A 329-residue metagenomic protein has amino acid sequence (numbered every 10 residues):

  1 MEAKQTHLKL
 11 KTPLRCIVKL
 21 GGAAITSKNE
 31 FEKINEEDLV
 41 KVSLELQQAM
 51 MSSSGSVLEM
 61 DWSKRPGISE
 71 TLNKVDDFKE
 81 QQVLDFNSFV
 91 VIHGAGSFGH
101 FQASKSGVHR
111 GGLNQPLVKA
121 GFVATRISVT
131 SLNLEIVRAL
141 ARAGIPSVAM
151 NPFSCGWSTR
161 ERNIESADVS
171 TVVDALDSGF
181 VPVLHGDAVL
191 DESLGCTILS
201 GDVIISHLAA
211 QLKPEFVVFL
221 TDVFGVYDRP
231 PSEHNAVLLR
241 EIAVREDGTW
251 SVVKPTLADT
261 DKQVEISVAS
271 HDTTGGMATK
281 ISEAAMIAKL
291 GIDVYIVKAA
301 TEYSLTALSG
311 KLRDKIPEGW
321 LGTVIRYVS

Functional and structural regions predicted by a protein language model:
M1-V90: N-terminal glycine-/serine-/threonine-rich phosphate-binding loop
R15-K19, V90-I92, V181-H185, V218-L220: Structural motif
V18-A23, G94-A95, P152-F153, G186-D187: Short loop/turn segments at strand-loop or loop-helix junctions that form parts of catalytic or ligand-binding pockets
D38, V42-L46, I136, L140 (+1 more regions): Hydrophobic residues within alpha-helices that form the first helical element adjacent to the glycine-rich loop
Q48-S56, F78-N87, E135-S147, L212-P214 (+1 more regions): A structural motif corresponding to the C-terminal end of an alpha-helix and its immediate exit/capping segment
S69-S88, S104-V189: Ligand-binding beta-strand-loop-alpha-helix segment within the catalytic cores of soluble metabolic enzymes
H93-F98, A103-S104: Short glycine-enriched loops at secondary-structure junctions
A103-L117, S154-S178, D187-S329: Active-site phosphate/oxyanion-binding loops
